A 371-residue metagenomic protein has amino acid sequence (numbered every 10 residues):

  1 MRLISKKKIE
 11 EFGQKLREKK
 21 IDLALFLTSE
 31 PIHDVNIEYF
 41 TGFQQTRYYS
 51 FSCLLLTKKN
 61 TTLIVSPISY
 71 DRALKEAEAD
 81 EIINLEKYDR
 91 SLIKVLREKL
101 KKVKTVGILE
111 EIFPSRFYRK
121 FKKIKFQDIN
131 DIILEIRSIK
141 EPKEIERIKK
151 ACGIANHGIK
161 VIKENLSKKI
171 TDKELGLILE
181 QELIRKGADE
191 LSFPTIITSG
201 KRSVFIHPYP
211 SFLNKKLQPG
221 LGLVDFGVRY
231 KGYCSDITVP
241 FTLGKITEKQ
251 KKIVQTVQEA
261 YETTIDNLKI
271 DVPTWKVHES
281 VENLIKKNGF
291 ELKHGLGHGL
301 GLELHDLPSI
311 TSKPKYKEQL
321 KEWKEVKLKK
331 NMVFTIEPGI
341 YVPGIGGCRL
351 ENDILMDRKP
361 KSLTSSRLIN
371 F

Functional and structural regions predicted by a protein language model:
M1-F371: Active-site neighborhoods and metal-handling regions in enzymes and metal-associated proteins
